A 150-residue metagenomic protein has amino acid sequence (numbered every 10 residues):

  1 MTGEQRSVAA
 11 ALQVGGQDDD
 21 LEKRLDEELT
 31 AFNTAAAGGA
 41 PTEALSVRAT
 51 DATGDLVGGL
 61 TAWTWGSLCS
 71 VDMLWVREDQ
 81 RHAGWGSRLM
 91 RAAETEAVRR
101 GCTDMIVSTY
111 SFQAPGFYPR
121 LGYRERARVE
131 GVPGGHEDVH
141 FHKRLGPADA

Functional and structural regions predicted by a protein language model:
M1-A10, A148-A150: Basic/polar N-terminal segments that are highly enriched at the extreme N-terminus, encompassing both cleavable
S7-D72, R77, F112, G131 (+1 more regions): Acetyl-CoA-dependent GNAT
L25, Y118, Y123: Conserved active-site tyrosine of GNAT-family acetyltransferases
W63, L68, H82, P115 (+2 more regions): A short, glycine- and basic residue-enriched loop/turn that sits immediately adjacent to a domain's principal
H82-T95, R120: Conserved acetyl-CoA-binding loop-helix of GNAT-fold acetyltransferases
L89, Q113-A114: Conserved short alpha-helix immediately C-terminal to the canonical SAM/SAH-binding motif I of Rossmann-like
A97-S111: Conserved GNAT acetyl-CoA-binding A-motif
I106-S108, R124-H142: Conserved catalytic-core motifs of GNAT/GCN5-like acyltransferases
